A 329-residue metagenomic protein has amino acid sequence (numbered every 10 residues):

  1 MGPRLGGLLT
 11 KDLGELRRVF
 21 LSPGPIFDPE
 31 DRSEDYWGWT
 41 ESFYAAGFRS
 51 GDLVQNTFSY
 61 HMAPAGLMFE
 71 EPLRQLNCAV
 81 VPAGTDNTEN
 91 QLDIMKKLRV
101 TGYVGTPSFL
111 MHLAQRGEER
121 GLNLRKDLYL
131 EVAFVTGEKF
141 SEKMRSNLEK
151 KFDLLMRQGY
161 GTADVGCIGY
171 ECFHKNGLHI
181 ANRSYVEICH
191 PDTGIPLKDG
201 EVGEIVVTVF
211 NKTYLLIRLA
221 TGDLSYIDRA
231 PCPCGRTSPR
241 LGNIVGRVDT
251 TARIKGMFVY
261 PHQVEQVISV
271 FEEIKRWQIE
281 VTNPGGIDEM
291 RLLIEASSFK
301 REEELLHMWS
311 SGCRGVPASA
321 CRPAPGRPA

Functional and structural regions predicted by a protein language model:
M1-A45, R49-S50, T193, G286-L293 (+2 more regions): Nucleotide 5′-phosphate-binding alpha/beta core
G14, E34-G38, H61-A65, A83-N87: Short secondary-structure boundary/capping elements
L21, Q55, F134: Conserved beta-strand segments that form the floor/walls of ligand-binding pockets within enzyme and binding domains
L21-E34, E70-A79, V100-P107: Acidic/glycine-enriched edge-of-secondary-structure segments
P29-E30, G47-L53, A79-A83, R157: Short secondary-structure capping/junction motifs at helix and strand boundaries
D31-E34, Y44-F48, A65-M68, D93 (+1 more regions): Short, conserved acidic/polar surface loops in the N-terminal third of protein domains
T40, Y44-C78: Conserved AMP-binding loop of ANL adenylate-forming enzymes
L76-A329: Active-site glycine/GP-rich loop and adjacent strand/helix microenvironment that borders small-molecule binding pockets
